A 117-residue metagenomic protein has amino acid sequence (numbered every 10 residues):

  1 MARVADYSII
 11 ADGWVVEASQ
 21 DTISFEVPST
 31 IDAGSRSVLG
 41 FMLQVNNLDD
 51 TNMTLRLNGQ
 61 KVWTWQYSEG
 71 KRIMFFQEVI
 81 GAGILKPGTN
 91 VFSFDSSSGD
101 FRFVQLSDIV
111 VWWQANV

Functional and structural regions predicted by a protein language model:
M1-V117: Beta-strand-rich recognition domains
